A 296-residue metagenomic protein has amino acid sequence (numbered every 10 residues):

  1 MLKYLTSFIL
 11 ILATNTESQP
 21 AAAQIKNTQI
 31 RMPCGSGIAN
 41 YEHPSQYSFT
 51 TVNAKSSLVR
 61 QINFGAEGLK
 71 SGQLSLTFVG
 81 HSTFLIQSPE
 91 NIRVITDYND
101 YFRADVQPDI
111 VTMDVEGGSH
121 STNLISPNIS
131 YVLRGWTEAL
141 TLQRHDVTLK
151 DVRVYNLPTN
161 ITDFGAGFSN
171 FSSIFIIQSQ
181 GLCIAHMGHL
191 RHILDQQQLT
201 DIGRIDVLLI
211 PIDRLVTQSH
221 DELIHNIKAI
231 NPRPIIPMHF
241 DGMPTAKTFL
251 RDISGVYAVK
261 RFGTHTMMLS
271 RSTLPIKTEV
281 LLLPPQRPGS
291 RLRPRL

Functional and structural regions predicted by a protein language model:
Y4-N15: Bacterial N-terminal signal peptides
A13, L76, G165-G167: Generic marker of residues within folded, mature protein domains
Q19-T159, I184-H186, D206-I210, M243 (+2 more regions): Metallo-beta-lactamase
F102, N160-I230, D241, T245-K247 (+1 more regions): Active-site-proximal loop/helix segments of hydrolase catalytic cores
Q107, I230-N231: Short, structured coil segments at secondary-structure junctions
I235: Residue-level signal for inorganic ion chemistry
M238: A Lys-centered signature of the CheY-like receiver
